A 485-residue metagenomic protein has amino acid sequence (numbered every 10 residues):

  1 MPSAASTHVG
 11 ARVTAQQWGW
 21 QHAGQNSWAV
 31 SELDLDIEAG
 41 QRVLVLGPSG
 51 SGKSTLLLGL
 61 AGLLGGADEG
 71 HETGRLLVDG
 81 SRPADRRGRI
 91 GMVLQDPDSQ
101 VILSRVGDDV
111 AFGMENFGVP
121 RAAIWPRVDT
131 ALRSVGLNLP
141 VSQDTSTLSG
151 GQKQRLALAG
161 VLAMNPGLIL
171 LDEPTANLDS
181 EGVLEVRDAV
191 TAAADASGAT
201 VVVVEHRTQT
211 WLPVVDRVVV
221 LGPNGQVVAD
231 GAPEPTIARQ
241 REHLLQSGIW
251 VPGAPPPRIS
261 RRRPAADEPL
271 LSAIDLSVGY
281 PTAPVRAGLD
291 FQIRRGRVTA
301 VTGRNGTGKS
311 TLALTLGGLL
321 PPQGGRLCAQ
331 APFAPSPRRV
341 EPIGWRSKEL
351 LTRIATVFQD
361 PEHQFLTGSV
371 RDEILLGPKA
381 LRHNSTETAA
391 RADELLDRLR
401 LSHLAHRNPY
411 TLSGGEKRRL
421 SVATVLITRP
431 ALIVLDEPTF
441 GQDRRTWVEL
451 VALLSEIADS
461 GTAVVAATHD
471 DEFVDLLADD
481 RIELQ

Functional and structural regions predicted by a protein language model:
A61, G317: Helix-to-loop junction immediately C-terminal to a conserved catalytic motif
T73-R86, R326-E349: ABC ATPase NBD Q-loop/coupling interface
A122-P140, T386-L404: Conserved ABC ATPase "signature" region
D144-L148, Q152, N408-L412, E416: Conserved ABC ATPase signature
L158, V186, V422: Hydrophobic anchor residue at the start of the ABC signature
L162, V425-L426: ABC ATPase C-loop
I169-E173, I433-E437: Catalytic Walker B motif of ABC-type/P-loop ATPase nucleotide-binding domains
G225-I249, E472-L476, L484-Q485: Conserved beta-strand-loop-alpha-helix hinge in the C-terminal portion of ABC ATPase nucleotide-binding domains
